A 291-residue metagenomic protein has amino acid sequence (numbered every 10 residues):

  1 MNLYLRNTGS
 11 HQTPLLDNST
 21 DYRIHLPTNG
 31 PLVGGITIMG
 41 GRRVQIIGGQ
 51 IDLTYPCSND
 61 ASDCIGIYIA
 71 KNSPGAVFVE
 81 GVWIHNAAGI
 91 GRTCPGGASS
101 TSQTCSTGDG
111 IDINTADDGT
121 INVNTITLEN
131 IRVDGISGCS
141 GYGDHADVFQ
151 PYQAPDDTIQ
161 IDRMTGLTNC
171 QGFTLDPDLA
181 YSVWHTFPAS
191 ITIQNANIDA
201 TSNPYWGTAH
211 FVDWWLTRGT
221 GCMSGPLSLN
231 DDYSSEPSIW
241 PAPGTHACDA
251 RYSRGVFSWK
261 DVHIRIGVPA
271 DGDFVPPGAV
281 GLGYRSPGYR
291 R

Functional and structural regions predicted by a protein language model:
M1-R42, G49-N59, D63: N-terminal extracellular ligand-recognition/capping segment immediately after the signal peptide
R6-G9, L16-D17, I191, A196-R291: Long, ordered, amphipathic alpha-helical scaffolds
T8, N29, V33-G34, M39-G40 (+20 more regions): Feature targets compositionally biased, intrinsically disordered low-complexity regions with long contiguous runs
Q12, P31-I36, C57-K71, R92-D118 (+4 more regions): Extracellular beta-strand/beta-solenoid scaffold signature
D17, D21, D52, D60-D63 (+13 more regions): Acidic-enriched, low-complexity/disordered segments with a strong bias for Aspartate over Glutamate
T20-G30, R42-P56, P74-Q103, I121-G138 (+4 more regions): Right-handed parallel beta-helix
